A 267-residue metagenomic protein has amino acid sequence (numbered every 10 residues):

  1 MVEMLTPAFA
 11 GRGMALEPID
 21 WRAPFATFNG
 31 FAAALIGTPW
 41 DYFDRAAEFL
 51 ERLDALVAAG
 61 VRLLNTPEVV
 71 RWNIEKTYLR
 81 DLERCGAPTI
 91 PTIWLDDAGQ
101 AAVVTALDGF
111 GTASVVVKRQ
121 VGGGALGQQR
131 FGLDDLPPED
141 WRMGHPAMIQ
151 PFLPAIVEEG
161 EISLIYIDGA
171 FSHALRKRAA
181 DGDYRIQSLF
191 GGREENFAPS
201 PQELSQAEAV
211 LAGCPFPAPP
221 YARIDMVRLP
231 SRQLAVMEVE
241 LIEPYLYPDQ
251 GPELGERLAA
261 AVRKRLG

Functional and structural regions predicted by a protein language model:
M1-L64, V69, A101-A102: ATP-binding N-terminal substructure of ATP-dependent carboxylate-amine bond-forming enzymes
L5, F49-R52, Y78, L254 (+1 more regions): A general structural detector for well-ordered alpha-helical segments in enzyme core domains, enriched
M14, A87-P88, G111, C214-P220: Short secondary-structure junctions
R22-P24, P151-A155, I224-V227: Short, solvent-exposed loop/turn elements at beta->coil junctions and helix N-caps that rim active or binding pockets
G37, L95, K177: Conserved residues at the C-terminal ends of beta-strands
L53-G60, T66-E159, P201-S205, R263: Active-site nucleotide/adenylate-binding loops and adjacent lid/helix of ATP-dependent enzymes
G124-P215, A235: Phosphate-binding site of ATP-dependent enzymes
P201-G267: ATP-dependent carboxylate activation and anion-phosphoryl transfer catalytic cores that bind Mg-ATP to form
